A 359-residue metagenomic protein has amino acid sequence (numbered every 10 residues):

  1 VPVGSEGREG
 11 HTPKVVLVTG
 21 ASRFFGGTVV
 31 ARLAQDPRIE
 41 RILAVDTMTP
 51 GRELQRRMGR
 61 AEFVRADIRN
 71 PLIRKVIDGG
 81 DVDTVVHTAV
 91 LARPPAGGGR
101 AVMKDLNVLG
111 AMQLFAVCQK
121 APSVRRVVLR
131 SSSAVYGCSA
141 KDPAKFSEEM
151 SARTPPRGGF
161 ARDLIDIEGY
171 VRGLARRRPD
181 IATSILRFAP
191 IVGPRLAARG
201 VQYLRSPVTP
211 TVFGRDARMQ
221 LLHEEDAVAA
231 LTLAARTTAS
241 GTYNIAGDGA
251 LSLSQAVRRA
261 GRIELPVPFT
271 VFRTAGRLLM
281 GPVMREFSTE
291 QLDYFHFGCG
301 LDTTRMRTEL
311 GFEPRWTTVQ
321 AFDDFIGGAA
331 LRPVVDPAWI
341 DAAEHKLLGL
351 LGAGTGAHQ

Functional and structural regions predicted by a protein language model:
K14-D36: N-terminal Rossmann NAD(P)H-binding glycine-rich loop of SDR-like oxidoreductase domains
R65-L109, K120, C138: NAD(P)H-binding glycine-rich loop region in Rossmannoid oxidoreductase-like domains and their noncatalytic homologs
A96, S151-R157, V201-D226: A conserved pocket-lining segment of Rossmann-fold NAD(P)-dependent short-chain dehydrogenase/reductase
D105, A140-I185, F213: Catalytic helix-loop patch of NAD(P)-dependent Rossmann-fold dehydrogenases
M112-G159: Conserved Rossmann-fold NAD(P)-dependent oxidoreductase catalytic core, especially the SDR/UDP-sugar
V135-Y136, G159, I181-Q202: Flexible, glycine-rich beta-alpha linker
D163-D166, A198-R199, V212-A235, G241: Substrate-positioning beta->alpha
V228-E290, T303, D323, R332 (+2 more regions): Mid/C-terminal beta-alpha module of Rossmann-like enzyme folds, strongest in SDR-family dehydrogenases/epimerases
